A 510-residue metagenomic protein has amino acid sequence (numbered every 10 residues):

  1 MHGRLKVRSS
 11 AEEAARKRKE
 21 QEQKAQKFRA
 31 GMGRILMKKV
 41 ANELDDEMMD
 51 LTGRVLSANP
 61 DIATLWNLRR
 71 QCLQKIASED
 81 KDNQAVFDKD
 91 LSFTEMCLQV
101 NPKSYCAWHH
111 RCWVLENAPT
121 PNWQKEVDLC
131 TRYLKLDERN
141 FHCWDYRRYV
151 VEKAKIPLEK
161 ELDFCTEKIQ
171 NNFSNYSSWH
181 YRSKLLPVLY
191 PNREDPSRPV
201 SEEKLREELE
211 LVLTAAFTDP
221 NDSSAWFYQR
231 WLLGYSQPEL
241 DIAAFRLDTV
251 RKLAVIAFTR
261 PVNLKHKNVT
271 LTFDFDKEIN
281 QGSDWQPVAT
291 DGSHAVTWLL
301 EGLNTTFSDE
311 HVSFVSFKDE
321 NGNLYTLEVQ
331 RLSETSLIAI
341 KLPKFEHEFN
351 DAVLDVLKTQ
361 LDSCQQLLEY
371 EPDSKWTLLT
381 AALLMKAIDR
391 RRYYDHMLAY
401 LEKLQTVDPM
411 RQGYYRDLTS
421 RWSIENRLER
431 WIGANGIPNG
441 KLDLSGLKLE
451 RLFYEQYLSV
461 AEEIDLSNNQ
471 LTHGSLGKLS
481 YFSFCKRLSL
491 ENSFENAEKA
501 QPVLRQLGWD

Functional and structural regions predicted by a protein language model:
M1-T64, R70-Q74, S78-N83, F87: Extreme N-terminal leader/anchor segments
L91-A216: Eukaryote-skewed repeat-based solenoidal scaffolds used as protein-protein interaction platforms, primarily
F164, N171-L240, N263-T270, F345-T380 (+1 more regions): Long, repeat-rich segments with strong aromatic
Q237-H266, T270-E278, L428-N439, D443-K448: Surface beta-strand/loop "capping" patches
T306-Y325: Short, aromatic- and glycine-rich surface loops/edge beta-strands on solvent-exposed regions
G440-L444, E462-L466, K486-L490, L507-D510: Conserved hydrophobic beta-strand positions in leucine-rich repeat
L447, N469-L471, N492-E495: Conserved "Asn-ladder"/turn position within leucine-rich repeats
E455-L458, L476-F482, E498-W509: A structural signal for leucine-rich repeat
